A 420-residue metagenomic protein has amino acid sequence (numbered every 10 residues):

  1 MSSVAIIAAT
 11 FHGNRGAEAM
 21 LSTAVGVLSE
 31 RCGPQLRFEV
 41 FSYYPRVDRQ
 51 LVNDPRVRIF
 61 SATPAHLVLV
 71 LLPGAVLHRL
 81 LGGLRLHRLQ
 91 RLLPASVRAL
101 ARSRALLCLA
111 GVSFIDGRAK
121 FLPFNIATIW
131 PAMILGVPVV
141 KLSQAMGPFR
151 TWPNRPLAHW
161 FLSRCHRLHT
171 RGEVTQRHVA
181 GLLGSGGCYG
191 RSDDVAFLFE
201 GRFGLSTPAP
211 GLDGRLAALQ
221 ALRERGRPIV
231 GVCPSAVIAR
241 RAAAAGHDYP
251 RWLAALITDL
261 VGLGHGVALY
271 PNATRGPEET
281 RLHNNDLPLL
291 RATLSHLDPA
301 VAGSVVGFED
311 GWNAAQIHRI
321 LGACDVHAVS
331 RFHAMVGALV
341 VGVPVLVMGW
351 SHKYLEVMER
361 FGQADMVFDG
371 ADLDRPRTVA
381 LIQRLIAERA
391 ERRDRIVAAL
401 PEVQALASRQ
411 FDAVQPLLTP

Functional and structural regions predicted by a protein language model:
M1-P420: Active-site anion-handling motifs in enzyme catalytic cores
